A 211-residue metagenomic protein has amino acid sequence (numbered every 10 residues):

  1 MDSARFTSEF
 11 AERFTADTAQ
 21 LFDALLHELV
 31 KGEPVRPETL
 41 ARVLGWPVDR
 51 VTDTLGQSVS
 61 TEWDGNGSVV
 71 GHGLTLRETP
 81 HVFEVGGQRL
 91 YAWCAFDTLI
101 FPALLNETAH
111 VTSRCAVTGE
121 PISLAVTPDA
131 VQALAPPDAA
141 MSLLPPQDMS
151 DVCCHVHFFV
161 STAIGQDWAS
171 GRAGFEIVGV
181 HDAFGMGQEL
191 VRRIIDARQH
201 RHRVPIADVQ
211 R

Functional and structural regions predicted by a protein language model:
M1-F22: Short alpha-helical segments that sit at the start of domains
A11-T18, G65-G86, P128: Short, cationic-aromatic polyanion-contact patches
T18-E33: Short helix->loop/beta-hairpin flanking segments within DNA-binding domains
V30-L44: Short acidic, hydrophobic short linear motifs in intrinsically disordered regions
R42-Q57: Short amphipathic alpha-helical interaction segments
Q57-G67: A short, conserved structural fragment
G71-P121: Aromatic- and glycine-enriched beta-alpha-beta binding-site module
H110, P121-R211: Long, low-complexity, charge-rich intrinsically disordered regions
